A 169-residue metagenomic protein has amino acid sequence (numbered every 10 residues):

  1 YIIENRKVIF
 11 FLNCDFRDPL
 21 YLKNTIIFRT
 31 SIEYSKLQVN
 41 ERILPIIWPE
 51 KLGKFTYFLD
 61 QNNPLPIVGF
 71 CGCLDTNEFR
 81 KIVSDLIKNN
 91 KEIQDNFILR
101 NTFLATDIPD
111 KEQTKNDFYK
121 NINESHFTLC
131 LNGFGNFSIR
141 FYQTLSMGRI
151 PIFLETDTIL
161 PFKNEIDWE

Functional and structural regions predicted by a protein language model:
Y1-I139, S146-M147, F153-W168: Nucleotide-sugar donor-binding catalytic core of glycosyltransferases
